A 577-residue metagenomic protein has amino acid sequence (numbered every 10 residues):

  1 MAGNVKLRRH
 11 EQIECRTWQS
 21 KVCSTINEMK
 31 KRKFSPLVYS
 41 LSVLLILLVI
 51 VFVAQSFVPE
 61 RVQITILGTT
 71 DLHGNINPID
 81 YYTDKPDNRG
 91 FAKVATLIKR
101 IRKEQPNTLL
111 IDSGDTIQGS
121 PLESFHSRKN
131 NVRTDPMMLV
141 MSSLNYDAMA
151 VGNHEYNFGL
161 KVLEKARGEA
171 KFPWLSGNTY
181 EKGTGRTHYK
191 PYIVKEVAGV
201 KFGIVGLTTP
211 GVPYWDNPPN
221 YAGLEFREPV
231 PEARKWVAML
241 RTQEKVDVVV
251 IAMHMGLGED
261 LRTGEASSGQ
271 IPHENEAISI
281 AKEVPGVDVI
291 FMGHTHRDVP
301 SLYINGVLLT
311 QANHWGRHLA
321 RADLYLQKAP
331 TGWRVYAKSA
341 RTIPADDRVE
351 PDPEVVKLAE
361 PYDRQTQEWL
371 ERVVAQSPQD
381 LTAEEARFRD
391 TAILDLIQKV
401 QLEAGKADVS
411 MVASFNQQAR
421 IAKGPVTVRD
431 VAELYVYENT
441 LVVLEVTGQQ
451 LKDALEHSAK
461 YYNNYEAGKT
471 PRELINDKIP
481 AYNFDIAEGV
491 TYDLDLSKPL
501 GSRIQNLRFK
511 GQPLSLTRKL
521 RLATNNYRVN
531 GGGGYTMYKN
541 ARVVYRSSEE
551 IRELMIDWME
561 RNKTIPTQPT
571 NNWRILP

Functional and structural regions predicted by a protein language model:
G3, R8, E14-C15, V22-C23: Short, low-complexity intrinsically disordered segments enriched in A/P/G/S/L with frequent Arg, especially at protein
K31-V43: N-terminal Sec-pathway targeting helices
L41-V51: Hydrophobic membrane-insertion alpha-helices, especially the h-region of bacterial N-terminal signal peptides
F57-K357, F388-V400, S410, K460-Y462 (+5 more regions): Acidic, metal/ion-coordinating pockets
Q63-T65, N75, T83-R89, K93 (+4 more regions): Feature captures C-terminal
V356-V374: Acidic, glycine-rich low-complexity/disordered segments
E371-D390: Glycine-rich phosphate/diphosphate-binding loops and the adjacent beta-loop-alpha structural elements that coordinate
